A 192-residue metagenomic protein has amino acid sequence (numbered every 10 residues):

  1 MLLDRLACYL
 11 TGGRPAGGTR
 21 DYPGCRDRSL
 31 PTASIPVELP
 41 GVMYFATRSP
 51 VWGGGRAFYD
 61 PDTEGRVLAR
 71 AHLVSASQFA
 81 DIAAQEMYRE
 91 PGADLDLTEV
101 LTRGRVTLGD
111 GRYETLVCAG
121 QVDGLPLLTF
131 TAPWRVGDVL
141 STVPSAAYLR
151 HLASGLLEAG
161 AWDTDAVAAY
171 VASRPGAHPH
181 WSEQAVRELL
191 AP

Functional and structural regions predicted by a protein language model:
M1-P192: Glycine-aromatic micro-motifs
